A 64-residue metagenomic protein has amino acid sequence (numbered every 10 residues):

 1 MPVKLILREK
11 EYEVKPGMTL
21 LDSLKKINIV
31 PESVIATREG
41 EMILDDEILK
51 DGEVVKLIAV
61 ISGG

Functional and structural regions predicted by a protein language model:
M1-G63: Ubiquitin-like/PB1-type beta-grasp interaction modules and other compact soluble beta-rich domains
